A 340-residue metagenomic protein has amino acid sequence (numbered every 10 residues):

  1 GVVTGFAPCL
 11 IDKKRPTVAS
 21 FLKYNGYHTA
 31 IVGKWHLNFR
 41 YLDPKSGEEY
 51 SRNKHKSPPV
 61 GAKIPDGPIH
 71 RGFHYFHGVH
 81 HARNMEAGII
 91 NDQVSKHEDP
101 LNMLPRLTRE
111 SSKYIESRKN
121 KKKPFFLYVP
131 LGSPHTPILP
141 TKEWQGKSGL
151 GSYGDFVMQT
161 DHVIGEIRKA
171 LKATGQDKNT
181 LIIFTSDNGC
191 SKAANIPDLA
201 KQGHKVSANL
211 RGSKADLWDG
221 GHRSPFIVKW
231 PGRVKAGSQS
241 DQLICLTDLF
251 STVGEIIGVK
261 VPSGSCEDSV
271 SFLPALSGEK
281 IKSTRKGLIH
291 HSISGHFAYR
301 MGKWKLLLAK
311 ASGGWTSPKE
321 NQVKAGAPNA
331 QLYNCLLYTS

Functional and structural regions predicted by a protein language model:
G1-Q331, S340: Formylglycine-dependent sulfatase
C335-L337: Short, compositionally biased segments
